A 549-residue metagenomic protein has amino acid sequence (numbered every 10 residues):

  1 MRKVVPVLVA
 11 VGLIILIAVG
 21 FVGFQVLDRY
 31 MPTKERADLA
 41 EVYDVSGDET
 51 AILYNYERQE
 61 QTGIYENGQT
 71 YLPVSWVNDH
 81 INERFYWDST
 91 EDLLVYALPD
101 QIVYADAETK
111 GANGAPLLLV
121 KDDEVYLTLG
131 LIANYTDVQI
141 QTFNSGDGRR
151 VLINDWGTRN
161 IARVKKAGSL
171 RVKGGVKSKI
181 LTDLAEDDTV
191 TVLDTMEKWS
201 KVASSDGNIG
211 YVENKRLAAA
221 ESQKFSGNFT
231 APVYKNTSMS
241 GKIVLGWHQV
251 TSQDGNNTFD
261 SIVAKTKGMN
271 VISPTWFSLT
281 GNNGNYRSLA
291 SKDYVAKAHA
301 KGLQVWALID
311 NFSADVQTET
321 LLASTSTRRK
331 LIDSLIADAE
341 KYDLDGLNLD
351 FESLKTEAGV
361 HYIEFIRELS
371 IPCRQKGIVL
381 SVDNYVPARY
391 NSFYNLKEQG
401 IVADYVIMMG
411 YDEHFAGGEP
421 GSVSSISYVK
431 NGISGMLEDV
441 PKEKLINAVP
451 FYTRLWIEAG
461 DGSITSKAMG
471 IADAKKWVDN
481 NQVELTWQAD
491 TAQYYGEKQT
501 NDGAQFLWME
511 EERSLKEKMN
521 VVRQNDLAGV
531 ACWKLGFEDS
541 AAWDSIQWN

Functional and structural regions predicted by a protein language model:
R2-M196, S226-S238: Primary recognition of N-terminal secretory signal peptides and signal-anchoring hydrophobic helices
A167, E213-D260: Boundary/entry segment of secreted carbohydrate-active catalytic domains
D187, W199-S204, V212-E213: SH3/SH3-like beta-barrel fold
F225-F229, F451-K518: Glycan-binding loop/region signatures in secreted carbohydrate-active enzymes
G241-T251, D260-A290, F312-V316, P420-G421 (+1 more regions): N-terminal substrate-binding region of glycoside hydrolase catalytic domains
G255-T280, S334-L347, K518-G529: Catalytic domains of carbohydrate-active enzymes, especially glycoside hydrolases
N282-L289, D333, T356-V478: Substrate-binding surface in catalytic domains of secreted glycosidases
K297-L347, F351-E352, Q375: Substrate-binding cleft of extracellular glycoside hydrolase catalytic domains
